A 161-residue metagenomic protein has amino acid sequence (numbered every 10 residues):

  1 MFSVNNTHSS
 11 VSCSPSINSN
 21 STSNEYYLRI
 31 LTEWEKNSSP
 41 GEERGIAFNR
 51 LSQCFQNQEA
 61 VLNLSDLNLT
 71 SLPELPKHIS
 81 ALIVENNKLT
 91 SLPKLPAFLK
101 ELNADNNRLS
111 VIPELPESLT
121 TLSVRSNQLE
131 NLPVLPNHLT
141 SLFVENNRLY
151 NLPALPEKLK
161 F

Functional and structural regions predicted by a protein language model:
F2-E74, S80-N86, T90-K94, K100-N106 (+5 more regions): The feature captures the LRR N-terminal capping module
I112, L132: Short glycine/acidic-rich beta->alpha loop that forms part of the nucleotide-sugar donor binding site in diverse
N131, N151-P153: Leucine-rich repeat
